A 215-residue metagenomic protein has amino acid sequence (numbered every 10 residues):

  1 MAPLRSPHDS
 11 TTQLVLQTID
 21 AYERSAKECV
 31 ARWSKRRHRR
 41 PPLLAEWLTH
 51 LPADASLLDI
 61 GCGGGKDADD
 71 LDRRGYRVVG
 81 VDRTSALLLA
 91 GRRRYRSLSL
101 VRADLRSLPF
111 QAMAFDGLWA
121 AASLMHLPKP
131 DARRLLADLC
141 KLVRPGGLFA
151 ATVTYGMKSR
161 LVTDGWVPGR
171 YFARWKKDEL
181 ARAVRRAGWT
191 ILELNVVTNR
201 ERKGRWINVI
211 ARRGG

Functional and structural regions predicted by a protein language model:
A2-P52, M157: Conserved class I S-adenosyl-L-methionine
L58, G64-S107: Class I SAM-dependent methyltransferase SAM/SAH-binding core
R106-L118: A short acidic, Gly/Pro-enriched loop at the edge of an enzyme's catalytic core that lines a small-molecule cofactor
R133-P145: A short glycine-rich, Lys/Arg-flanked "PGG" loop and its adjoining helix->strand segment in the class I
G146-V153: Conserved beta-strand signature within the Rossmann-like core of class I S-adenosyl-L-methionine
T154-Y171: Short, glycine-/aromatic-enriched active-site segment of Class I SAM-dependent methyltransferases
F172-A187: Short alpha-helix
W189-R200: Conserved S-adenosyl-L-methionine
